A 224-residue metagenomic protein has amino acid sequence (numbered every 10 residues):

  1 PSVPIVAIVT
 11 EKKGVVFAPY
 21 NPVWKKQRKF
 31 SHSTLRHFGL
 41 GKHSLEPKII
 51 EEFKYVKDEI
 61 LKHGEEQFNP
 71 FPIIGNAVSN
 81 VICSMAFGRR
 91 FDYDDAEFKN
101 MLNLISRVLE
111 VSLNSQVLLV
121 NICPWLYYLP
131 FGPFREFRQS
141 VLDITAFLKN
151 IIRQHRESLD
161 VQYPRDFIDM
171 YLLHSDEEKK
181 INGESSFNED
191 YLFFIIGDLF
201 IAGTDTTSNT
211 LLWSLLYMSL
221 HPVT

Functional and structural regions predicted by a protein language model:
P1-L45, N69, I74-V81, E97-L126: Cytochrome P450 substrate-recognition site 1
P22-F30, K48-Y55, A77, N100 (+7 more regions): Generic alpha-helical secondary structure signal
R36-L40, E65, S115, S140-L211: Conserved cytochrome P450 catalytic core segment spanning the I/J/K helices
G39-E51, L61-S84, D92-N100, W125-F147 (+2 more regions): Cytochrome P450
L45, I49, I151, H155-R156 (+1 more regions): Juxtamembrane membrane-interface segments of multi-pass membrane proteins
I49-F53, I74-I82, I196, F200 (+2 more regions): Hydrophobic alpha-helical cores of multi-pass transmembrane domains in eukaryotic membrane proteins
S84-D94, E177-K179, M218-T224: Short helix-capping/linker segments at secondary-structure and domain boundaries
T206-T224: Cytochrome P450 catalytic-core helices
